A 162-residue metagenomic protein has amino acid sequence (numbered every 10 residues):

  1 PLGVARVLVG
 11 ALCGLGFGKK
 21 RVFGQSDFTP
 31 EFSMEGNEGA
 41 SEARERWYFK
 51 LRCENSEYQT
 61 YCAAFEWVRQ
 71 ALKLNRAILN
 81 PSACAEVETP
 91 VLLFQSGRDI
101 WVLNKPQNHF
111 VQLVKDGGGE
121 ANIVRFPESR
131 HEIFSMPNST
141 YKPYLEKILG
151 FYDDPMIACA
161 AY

Functional and structural regions predicted by a protein language model:
P1, L103-Q107, T140, Y144: Residues at alpha-helix caps and immediate loop-helix transition turns in enzyme cores, especially N- and C-cap
P1-Q59: Alpha/beta-hydrolase-fold enzymes
A43, C62, E66, K105 (+1 more regions): Conserved active-site and cofactor/substrate-binding residues in soluble primary-metabolism enzymes
A63-A83: Active-site nucleophile elbow and catalytic-triad environment of alpha/beta-hydrolase enzymes
L79-N80, T89, V102-V114: Short alpha-helix in the alpha/beta-hydrolase fold that links the catalytic acid
V87, L93-Q95, D99: Short beta-strand/loop motif that positions the catalytic acidic residue of the alpha/beta-hydrolase fold
G117-Y162: Catalytic active-site module of serine/aspartate enzymes centered on a nucleophile-bearing elbow/loop
